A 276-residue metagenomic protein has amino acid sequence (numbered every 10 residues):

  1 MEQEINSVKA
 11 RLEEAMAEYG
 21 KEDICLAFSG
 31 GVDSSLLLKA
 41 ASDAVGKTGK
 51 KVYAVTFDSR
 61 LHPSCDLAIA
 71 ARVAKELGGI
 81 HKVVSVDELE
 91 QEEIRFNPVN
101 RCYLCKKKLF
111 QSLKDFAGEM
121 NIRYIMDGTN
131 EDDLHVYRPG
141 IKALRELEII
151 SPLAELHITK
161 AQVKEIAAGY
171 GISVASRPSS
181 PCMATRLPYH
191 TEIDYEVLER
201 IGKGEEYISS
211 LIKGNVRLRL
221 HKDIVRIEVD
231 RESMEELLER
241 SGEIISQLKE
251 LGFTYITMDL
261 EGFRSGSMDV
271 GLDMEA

Functional and structural regions predicted by a protein language model:
M1-G169, V225, E243-F253, M258 (+1 more regions): ATP-dependent adenylation/nucleotidyltransferase module used to activate substrates
R138-A276: AMP-forming adenylation/ATP pyrophosphatase catalytic core
